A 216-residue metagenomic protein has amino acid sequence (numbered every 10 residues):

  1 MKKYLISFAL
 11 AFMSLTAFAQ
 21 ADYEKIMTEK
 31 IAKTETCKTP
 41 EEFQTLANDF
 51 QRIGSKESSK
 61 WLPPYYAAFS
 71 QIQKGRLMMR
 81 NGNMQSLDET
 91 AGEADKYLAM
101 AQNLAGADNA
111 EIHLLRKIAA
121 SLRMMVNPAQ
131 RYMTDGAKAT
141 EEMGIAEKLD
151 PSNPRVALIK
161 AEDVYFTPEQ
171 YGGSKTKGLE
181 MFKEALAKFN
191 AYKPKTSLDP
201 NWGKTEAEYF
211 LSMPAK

Functional and structural regions predicted by a protein language model:
M1-I26: Bacterial Sec-dependent N-terminal signal peptides
Q20-A67, Q71-I72: Start-of-domain marker
A32-A47, S70-A101, I118-E142, E162-E206: Short coil/linker segments at helix-helix boundaries
S55-S58, A105-A107, P151, N190: Short coil turns that delineate tetratricopeptide repeat
W61-P63, I112, V156, K195 (+1 more regions): TPR alpha-solenoid repeat register
L104-A120, D150: Mid-length scaffold segments of soluble, non-membrane domains
